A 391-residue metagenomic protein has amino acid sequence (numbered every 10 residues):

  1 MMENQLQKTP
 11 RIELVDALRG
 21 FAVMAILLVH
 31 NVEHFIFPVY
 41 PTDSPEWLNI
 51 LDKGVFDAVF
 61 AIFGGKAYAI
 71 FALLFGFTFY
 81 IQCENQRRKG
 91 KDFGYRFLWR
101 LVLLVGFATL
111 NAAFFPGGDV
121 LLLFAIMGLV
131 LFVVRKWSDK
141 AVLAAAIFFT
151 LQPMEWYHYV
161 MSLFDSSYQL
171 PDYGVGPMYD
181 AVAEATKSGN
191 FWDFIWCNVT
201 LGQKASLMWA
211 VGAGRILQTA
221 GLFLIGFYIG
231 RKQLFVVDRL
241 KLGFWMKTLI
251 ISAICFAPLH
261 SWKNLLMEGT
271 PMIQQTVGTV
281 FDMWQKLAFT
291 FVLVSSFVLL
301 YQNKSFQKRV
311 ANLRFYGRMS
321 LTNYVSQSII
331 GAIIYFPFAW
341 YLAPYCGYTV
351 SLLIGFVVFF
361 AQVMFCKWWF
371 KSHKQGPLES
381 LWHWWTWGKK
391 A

Functional and structural regions predicted by a protein language model:
M2-F75: N-terminal signal-anchor module of multipass membrane proteins
P10-L18, A22-V23, W245-L249, Y301-I330 (+2 more regions): Functional transmembrane helices that form membrane-embedded active or gating regions
W47-A61, F191-M208, E268-T276: Juxtamembrane membrane-water interface segments that cap and precede transmembrane helices
A69-E84, L122-V133, G214-V237, Q285-K304: Specific transmembrane alpha-helix
Y80-Y157: Internal alpha-helical transmembrane segments
D92-G94, F132-A145, Y228-I250: Solvent-exposed interhelical
I147-F227: Long hydrophobic alpha-helical segments that form multi-pass transmembrane helix bundles in integral membrane proteins
P271-K371: Alpha-helical transmembrane segments of multi-pass integral membrane proteins
